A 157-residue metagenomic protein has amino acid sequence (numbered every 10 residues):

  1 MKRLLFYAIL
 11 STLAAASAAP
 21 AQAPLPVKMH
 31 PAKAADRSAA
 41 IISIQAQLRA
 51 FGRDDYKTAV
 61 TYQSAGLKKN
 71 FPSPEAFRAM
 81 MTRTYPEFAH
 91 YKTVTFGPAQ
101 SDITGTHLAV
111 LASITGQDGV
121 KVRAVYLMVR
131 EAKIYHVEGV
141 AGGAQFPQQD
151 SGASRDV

Functional and structural regions predicted by a protein language model:
K2-A8, A18-I42, A46-F51, T104 (+3 more regions): Juxtamembrane and targeting peptides
S11-T12: Repetitive helical segments and hydrophobic/amphipathic motifs
A21-V27, L67-F71, Y126-V129, R155: Charged, low-complexity, helix/coiled-coil-prone segments
H30-P31, A35-I42, A46, Y56-G105: Short solvent-exposed beta->alpha transition segments
G97-V157: Exposed beta-sheet edge and beta->alpha loop/turn motif
